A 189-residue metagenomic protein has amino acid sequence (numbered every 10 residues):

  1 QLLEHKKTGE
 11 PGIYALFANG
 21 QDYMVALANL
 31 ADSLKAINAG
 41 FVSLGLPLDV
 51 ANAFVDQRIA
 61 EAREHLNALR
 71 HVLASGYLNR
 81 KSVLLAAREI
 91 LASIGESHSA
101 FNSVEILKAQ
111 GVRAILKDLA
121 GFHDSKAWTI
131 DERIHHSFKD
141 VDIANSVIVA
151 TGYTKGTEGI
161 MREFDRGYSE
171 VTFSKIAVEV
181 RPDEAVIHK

Functional and structural regions predicted by a protein language model:
Q1-K189: Nucleotide/pyrophosphate-binding catalytic subdomain
